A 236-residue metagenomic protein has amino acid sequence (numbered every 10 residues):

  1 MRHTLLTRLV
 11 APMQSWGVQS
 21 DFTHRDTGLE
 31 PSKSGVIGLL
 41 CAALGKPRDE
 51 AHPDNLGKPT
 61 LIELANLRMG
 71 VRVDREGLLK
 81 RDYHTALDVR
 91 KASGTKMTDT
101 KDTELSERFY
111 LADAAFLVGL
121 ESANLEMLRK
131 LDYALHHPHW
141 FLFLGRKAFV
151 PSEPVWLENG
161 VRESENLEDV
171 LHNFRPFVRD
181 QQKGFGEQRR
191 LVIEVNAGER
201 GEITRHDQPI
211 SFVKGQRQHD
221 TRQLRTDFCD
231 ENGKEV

Functional and structural regions predicted by a protein language model:
M1, E63-A65, A112-A114: A short, structural micro-pattern
M1-T23: N-terminal, Lys/Arg- and Ser/Thr-rich interaction peptides
R2, R8, N55-G57, D102-S106: Residue-level detector of functional hotspots within protein domains
T7, G28-E30, E107: Functionally constrained cores in energy, signaling, and assembly domains
M13-S15, K46-E50, L125-L128: Primarily extracytoplasmic ectodomains and periplasmic/lumenal surface modules that are beta-strand-rich
V18-G94: Glycine/small-residue-rich interface belts in oligomeric ring/scaffold proteins and their assembly partners
R68, V73-V236: Internal, well-folded beta-alpha domain core
